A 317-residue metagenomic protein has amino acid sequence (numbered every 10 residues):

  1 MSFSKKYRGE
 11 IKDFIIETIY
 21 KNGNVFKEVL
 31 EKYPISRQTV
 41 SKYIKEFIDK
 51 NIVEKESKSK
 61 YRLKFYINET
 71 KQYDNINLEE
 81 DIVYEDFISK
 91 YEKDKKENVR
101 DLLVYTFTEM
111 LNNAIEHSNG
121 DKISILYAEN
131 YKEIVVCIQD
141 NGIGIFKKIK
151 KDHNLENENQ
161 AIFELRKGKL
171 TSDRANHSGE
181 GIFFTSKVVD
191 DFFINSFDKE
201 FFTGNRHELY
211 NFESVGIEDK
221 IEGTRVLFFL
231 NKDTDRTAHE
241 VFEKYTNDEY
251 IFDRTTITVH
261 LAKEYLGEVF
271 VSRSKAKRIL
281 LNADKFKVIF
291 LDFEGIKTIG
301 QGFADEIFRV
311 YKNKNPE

Functional and structural regions predicted by a protein language model:
M1-T108, H117-K122, K150-K151, T234-D284: Bergerat-fold GHKL ATPase/HATPase_c domain
I19-N22, D190, K287, P316: Proline-centered flexible-loop/turn and helix-kink motifs
E54-T70, I115-H239, Y311-K312: Conserved beta-strand-loop-beta-strand hairpin that lines the nucleotide-binding pocket of ATP/GTP-utilizing enzymes
V99-T106, N157, A161, V271 (+2 more regions): Short amphipathic alpha-helical segments
V104, T108, N112, T185-S186: Short, hydrophobic, well-ordered secondary-structure elements
E109, N113, D140, D292: Acidic active-site catalytic centers that drive phospho-/nucleotidyl reactions and related ester hydrolyses
K263-E317: Amphipathic alpha-helical interaction surfaces in cytosolic regulatory modules
